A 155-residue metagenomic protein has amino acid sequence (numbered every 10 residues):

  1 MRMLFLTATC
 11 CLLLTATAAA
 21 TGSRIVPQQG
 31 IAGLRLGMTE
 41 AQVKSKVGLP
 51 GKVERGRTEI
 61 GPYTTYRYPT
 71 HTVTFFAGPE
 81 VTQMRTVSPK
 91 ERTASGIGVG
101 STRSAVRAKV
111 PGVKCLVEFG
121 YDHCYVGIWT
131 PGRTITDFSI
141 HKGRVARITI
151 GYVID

Functional and structural regions predicted by a protein language model:
M1-L4: Positively charged n-region of N-terminal signal peptides that target proteins for export
T7-T15: Bacterial N-terminal signal peptides
A18-G22: Boundary at the C-terminal end of the N-terminal hydrophobic targeting segment
V26-P27, S88-R92, D122-G127: Surface-exposed aromatic
P27-L34, K90-I97, I135: Second-shell loop/turn segments in exported
M38-G78, V99-D155: A cross-family detector of function-defining hotspots
